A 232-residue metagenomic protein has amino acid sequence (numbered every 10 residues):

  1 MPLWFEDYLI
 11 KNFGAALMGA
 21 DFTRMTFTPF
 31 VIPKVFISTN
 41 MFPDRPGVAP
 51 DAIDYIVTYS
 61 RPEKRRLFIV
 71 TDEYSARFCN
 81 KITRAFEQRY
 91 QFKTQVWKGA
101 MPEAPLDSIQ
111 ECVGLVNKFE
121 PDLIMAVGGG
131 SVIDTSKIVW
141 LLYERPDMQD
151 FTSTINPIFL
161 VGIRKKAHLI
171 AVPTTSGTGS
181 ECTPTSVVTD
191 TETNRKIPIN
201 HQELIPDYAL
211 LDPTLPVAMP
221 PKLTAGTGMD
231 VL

Functional and structural regions predicted by a protein language model:
P2-L123: ATP/NTP phosphate-donor binding region
I32-F36, R145-V231: A glycine/threonine-rich phosphate-anchoring loop and its flanking beta-alpha core in nucleotide/phosphate-binding
F68, T94-P105, F119, S136-R145 (+2 more regions): Internal alpha/beta domain cores that form substrate/cofactor-binding pockets in large enzymes and binding proteins
T83, C112-V113, V132-P146, C182-T185: Short Gly/Thr/Asp-enriched flexible loops that form oxyanion-binding sites at enzyme active sites
W97, V132-S136, A171, L210: Generic enzyme active-site microenvironment
A100-E103, S131, V139-L142, T174-G177 (+1 more regions): Acidic, glycine-rich active-site loops and adjacent beta-strand->loop/helix elements that engage anionic groups
P121-K137, T174-E181: Glycine/serine-rich anion-binding loops at beta->alpha junctions that coordinate negatively charged ligand groups
